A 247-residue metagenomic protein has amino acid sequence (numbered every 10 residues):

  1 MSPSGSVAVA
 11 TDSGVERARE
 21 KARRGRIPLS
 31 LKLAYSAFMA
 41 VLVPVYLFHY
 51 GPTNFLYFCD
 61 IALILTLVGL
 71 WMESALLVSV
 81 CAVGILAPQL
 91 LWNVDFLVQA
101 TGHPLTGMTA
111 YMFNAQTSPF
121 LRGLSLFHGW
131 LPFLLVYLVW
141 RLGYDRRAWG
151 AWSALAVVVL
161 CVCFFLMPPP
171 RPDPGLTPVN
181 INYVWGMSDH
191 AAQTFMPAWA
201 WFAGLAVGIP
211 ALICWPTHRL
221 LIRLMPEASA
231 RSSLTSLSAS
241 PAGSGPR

Functional and structural regions predicted by a protein language model:
E16-A34: N-terminal membrane topogenic signal
A37-P44, I85-D95, A156-P168: Aromatic-anchored segments of alpha-helical transmembrane domains
V43-T53: Short, hydrophobic transmembrane alpha-helix segments
F55-V68, S125-L131, G208: Membrane-embedded alpha-helical segments of multi-pass membrane proteins, especially the transmembrane helices
G69-L86, D145-V157: Interfacial segments of alpha-helical transmembrane regions
A110-G123, A192-F202: Short aromatic-rich membrane-water interface segments that cap or initiate transmembrane helices in multi-pass membrane
G129-W149: Alpha-helical transmembrane segments in multipass membrane proteins, preferentially the mid-helix core
R171-I213: Membrane-interface transmembrane-helix boundary segments in multi-pass integral membrane proteins
